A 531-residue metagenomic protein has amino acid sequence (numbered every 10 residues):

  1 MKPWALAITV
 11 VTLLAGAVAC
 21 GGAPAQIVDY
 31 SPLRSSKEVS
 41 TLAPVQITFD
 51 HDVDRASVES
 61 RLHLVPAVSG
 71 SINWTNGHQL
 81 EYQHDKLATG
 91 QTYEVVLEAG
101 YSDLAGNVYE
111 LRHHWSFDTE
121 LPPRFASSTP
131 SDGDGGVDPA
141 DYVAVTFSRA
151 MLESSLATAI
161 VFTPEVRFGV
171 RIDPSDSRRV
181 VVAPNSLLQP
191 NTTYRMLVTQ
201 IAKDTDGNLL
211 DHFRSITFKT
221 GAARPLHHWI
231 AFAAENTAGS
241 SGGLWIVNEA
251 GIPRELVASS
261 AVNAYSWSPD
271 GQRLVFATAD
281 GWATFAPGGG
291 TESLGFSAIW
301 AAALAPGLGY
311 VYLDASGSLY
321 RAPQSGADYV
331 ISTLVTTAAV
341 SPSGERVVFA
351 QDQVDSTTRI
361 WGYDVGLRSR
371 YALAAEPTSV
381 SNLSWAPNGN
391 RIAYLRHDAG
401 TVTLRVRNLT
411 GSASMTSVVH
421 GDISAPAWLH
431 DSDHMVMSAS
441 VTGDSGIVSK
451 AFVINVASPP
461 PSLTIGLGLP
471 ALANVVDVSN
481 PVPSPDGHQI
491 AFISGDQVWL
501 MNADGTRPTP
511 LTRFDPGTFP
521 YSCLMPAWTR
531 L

Functional and structural regions predicted by a protein language model:
M1-A5: Positively charged n-region of N-terminal signal peptides that target proteins for export
A7-A17: Bacterial N-terminal signal peptides
G16-A17, G21, P510: Hydrophobic, well-ordered secondary-structure scaffolds
G21-P225, A258-N263, M525-T529: Acidic, low-complexity Ser/Thr/Gly/Pro-rich repeat segments typical of extracellular/periplasmic and surface-exposed
A43, V96, H113, V137-A144 (+2 more regions): Sequence signature of WD/YWTD-type beta-propeller architectures
